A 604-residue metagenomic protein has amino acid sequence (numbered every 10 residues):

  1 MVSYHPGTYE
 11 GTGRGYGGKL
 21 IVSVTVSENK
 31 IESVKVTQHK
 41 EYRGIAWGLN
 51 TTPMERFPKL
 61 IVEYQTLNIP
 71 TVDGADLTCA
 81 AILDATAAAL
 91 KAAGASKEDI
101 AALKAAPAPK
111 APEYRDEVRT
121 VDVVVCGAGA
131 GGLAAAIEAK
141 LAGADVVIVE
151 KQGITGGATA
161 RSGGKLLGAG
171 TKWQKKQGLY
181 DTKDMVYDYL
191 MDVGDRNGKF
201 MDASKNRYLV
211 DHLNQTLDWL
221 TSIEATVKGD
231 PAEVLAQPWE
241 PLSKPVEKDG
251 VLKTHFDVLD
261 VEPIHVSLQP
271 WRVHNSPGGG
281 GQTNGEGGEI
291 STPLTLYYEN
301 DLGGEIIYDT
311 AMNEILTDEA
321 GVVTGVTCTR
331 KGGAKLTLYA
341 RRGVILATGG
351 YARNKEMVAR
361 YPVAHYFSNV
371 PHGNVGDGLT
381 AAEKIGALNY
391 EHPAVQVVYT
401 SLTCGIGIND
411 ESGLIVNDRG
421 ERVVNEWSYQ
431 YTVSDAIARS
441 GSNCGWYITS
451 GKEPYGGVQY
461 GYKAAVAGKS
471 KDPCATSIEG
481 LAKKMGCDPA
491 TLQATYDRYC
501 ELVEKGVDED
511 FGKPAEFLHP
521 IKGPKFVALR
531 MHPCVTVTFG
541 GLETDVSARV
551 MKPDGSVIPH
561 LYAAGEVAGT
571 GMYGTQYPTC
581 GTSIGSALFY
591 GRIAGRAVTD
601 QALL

Functional and structural regions predicted by a protein language model:
V2-A106: Active-site- and interface-proximal helix/loop "cap" or "latch" segments in soluble metabolic and energy-transducing
H39, E314, T491-T575: A glycine-rich dinucleotide-binding beta-alpha-beta segment and adjacent secondary-structure elements that constitute
T66, G168-L209: Glycine-rich active-site loop/strand segments that organize a redox cofactor
V118-I148, T599: N-terminal Rossmann-like FAD-binding beta1-loop-alpha1 element of flavoenzymes
L141-S162: Glycine-rich FAD pyrophosphate-binding loop
Y208-A334, V503-G523: Conserved redox-cofactor binding core of oxidoreductases
K331-T400, I584, I593: Glycine-rich loop(s) and the adjacent beta-strand/alpha-helix scaffold that form part
L379-E383, L388-P489: An anion/pyrophosphate-binding glycine-rich loop and adjacent beta-alpha core in soluble alpha-beta enzymes
